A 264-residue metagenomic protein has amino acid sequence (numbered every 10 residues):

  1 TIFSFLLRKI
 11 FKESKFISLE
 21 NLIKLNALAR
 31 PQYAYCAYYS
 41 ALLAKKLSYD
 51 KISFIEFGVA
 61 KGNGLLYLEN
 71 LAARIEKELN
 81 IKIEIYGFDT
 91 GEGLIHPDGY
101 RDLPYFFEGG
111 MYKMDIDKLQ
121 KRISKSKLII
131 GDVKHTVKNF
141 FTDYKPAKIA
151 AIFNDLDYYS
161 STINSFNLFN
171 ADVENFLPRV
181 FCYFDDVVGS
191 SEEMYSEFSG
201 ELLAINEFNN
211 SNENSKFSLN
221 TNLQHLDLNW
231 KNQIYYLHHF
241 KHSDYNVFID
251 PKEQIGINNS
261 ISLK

Functional and structural regions predicted by a protein language model:
I10, K15-A27, L47-K264: S-adenosylmethionine/decaboxylated-SAM
L25-C36: Conserved SAM-binding loop and adjacent beta-strand
A34-D50: Conserved alpha-helix/loop element of class I SAM-dependent methyltransferases that forms part of the SAM/SAH-binding
